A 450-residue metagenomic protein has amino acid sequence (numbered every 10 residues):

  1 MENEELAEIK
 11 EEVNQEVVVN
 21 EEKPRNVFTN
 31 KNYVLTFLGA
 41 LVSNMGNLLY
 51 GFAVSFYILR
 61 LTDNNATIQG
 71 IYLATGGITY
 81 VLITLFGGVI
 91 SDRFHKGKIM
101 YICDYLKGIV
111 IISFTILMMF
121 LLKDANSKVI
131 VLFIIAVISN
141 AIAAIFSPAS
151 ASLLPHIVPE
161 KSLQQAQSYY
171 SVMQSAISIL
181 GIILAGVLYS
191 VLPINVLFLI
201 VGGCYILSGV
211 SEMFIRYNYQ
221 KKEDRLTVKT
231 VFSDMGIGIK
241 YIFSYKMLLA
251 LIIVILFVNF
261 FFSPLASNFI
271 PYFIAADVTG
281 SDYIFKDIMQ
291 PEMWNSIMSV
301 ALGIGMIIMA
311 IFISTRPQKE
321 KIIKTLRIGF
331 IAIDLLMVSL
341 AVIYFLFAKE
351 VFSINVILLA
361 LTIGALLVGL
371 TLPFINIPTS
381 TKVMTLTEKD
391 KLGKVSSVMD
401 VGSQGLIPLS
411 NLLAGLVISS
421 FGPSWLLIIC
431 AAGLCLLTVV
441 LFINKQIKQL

Functional and structural regions predicted by a protein language model:
M1-N26, N444-L450: Intrinsic disorder in cytosolic terminal tails and internal cytosolic loops of multi-pass membrane transporters
E11-V17, F214-K240: Flexible cytoplasmic inter-helical loops of multi-pass small-molecule transporters
V18-V81, K240, S244-L302: Helix-loop boundary and gating motifs at the non-cytosolic
V34-F52, L73-V110, I130-S190, C204 (+7 more regions): Substrate-agnostic recognition of the 12-TM MFS/MFS-like secondary transporter fold
S55, I111-M118, A185, Y189 (+9 more regions): Structural signal for membrane-spanning alpha-helices in multi-pass inner-membrane proteins, emphasizing helix cores
S55-L61, T115-K123, L180-I200, A275-G280 (+1 more regions): Transmembrane alpha-helix termini and helix-breaking/packing motifs in multi-pass membrane transporters
T75, R93, I99, C103 (+4 more regions): C-terminal transmembrane bundle of multi-pass solute transporters/carriers
S152, H156, F198, G202-T227 (+1 more regions): Helix-loop junctions on the cytosolic side of multi-pass membrane transporters, especially the intracellular loop
